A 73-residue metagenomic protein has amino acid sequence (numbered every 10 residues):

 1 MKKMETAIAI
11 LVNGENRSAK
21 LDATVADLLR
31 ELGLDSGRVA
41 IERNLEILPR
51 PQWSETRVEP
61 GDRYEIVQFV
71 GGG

Functional and structural regions predicted by a protein language model:
M1-G72: Ubiquitin-like/PB1-type beta-grasp interaction modules and other compact soluble beta-rich domains
